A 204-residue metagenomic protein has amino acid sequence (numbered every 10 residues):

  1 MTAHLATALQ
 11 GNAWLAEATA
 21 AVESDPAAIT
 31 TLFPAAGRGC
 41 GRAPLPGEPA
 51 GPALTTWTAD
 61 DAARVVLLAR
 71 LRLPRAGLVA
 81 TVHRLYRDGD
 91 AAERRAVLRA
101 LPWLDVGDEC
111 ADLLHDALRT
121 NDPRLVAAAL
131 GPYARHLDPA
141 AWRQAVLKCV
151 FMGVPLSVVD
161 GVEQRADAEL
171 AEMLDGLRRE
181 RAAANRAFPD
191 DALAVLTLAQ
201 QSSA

Functional and structural regions predicted by a protein language model:
M1-P74, A141-A204: N-terminal alpha-helical scaffold/docking segments in eukaryotic complex subunits
A63, L67-M173: Eukaryote-skewed repeat-based solenoidal scaffolds used as protein-protein interaction platforms, primarily
